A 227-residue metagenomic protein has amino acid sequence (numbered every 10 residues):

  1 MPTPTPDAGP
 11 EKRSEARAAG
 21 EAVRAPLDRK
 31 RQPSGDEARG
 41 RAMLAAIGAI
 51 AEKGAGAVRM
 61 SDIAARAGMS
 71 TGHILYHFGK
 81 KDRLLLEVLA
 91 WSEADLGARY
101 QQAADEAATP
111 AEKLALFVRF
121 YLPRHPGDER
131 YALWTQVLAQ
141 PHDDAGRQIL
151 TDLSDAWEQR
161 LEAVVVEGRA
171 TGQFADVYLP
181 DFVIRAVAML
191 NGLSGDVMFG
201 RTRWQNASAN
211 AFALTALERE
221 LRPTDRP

Functional and structural regions predicted by a protein language model:
M1-E37, D225-P227: N-terminal intrinsically disordered/low-complexity leader segments
A38-R41, A45, A49-R83, E87: Helix-turn-helix
R41, A45-E52, R99-E106, L133 (+2 more regions): Solvent-exposed, amphipathic alpha-helical segments
E52-G56, A107, T171: Short coil/turn segments at alpha/beta junctions that flank glycine-rich nucleotide-binding fingerprints
E87, Y100-Y131, F182-A186, N210 (+1 more regions): Hydrophobic alpha-helical connector segments
A90-L96: Short, basic, alpha-helical segments at the C-terminal edge of helix-turn-helix-like DNA-binding modules
R119-E162: Short secondary-structure transition hinges
R147-T151, D155, R169-L217, T224-P227: Hydrophobic/aromatic-rich alpha-helical bundle segments in the mid-to-C-terminal region
